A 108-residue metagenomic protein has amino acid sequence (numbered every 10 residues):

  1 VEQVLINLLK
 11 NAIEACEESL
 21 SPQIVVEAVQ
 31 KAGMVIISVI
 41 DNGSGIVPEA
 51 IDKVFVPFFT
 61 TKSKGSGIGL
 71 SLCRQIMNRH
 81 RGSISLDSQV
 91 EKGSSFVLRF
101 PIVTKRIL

Functional and structural regions predicted by a protein language model:
N11-I13: Short helix-loop "hinge" at the ATP-lid/N-box region of the Bergerat-fold HATPase_c
S21-G33: Short beta-strand/loop element within the Bergerat-fold HATPase_c
D41: Acidic ATP/Mg2+-coordinating residue in the GHKL
G45-K53: Short helix N-cap motif at coil->helix boundaries in the Bergerat
K62, L86-V90: A short beta-strand-to-loop motif within the catalytic HATPase_c
G69, C73: Short alpha-helical Gxxx[C/S/T] motif in the catalytic ATP-binding
M77-N78: Detector for a conserved hydrophobic position within an alpha-helical segment of the HATPase_c
